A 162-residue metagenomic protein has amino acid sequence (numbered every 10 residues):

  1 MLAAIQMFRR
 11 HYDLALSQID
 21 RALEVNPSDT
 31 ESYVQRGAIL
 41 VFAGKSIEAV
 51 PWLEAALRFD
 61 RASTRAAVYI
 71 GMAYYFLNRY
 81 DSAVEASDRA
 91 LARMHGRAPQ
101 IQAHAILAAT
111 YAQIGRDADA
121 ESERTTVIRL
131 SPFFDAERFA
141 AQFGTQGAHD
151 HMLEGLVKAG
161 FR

Functional and structural regions predicted by a protein language model:
F8-R21, F42-A55, L77-R89, R116-E123: Structural signature of tandem alpha-helical TPR/SEL1-like repeats, specifically the intra-repeat loop/turn
V25, F59, R93-G96, R129-L130: Structural marker of alpha-solenoid helical repeat scaffolds
T30-E31, T64-R65, R97-Q102, D135: Helix-start (N-cap) detector for alpha-helical repeat units in TPR-like alpha-solenoids, especially tetratricopeptide
Q102-A105, A109-T110, M152, L156: Short, Φ-rich (hydrophobic/aromatic) sequence segments
A112-D135: TPR/TPR-like (Sel1-like) alpha-helical repeat modules
F133-R162: Terminal, low-structured helical/coil segments at or just beyond the last alpha-helical repeat
